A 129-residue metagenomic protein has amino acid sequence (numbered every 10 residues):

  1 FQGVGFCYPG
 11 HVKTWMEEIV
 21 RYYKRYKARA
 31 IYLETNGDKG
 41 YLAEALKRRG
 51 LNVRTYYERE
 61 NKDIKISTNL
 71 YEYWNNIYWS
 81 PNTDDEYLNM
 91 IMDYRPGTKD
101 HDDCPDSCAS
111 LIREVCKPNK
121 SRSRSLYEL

Functional and structural regions predicted by a protein language model:
F1-G97: Mg2+-dependent endonuclease catalytic cores in nucleic-acid-processing enzymes, primarily RNase H-like
Y73, W79-S80, D106-L111, V115: C-terminal amphipathic "assembly/sorting" segment characterized by alternating charged and hydrophobic residues
P81-D85, D102-A109, S123: Short coil/turn segments at secondary-structure boundaries
M90-R113: Charged alpha-helix within mobile-element recombinases
L111-L129: Acidic two-metal-ion nuclease catalytic site recognized across multiple nuclease folds, prominently DnaQ/RNase D-T
